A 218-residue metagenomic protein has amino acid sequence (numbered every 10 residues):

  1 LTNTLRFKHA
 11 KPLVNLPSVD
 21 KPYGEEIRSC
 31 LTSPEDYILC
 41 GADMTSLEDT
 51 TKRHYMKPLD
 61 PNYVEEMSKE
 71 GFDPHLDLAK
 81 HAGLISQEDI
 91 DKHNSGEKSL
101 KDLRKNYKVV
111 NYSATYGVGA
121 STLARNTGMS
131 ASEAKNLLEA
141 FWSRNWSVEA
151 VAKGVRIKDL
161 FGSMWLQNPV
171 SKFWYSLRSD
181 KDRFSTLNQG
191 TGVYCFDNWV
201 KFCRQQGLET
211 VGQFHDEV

Functional and structural regions predicted by a protein language model:
L1-G96, V155-E217: Acidic, glycine-rich two-metal-ion catalytic cores of nucleic acid-processing enzymes
S99: Flexible, polar/acidic helix-loop-strand segments at domain edges
K105-Y116: Short, amphipathic alpha-helical "recognition" segments used to contact nucleic acids or chromatin
A114, E217-V218: Short, hydrophobic beta-strand segments
A120: Helix-turn-helix DNA-binding elements, focusing on the entry/boundary residues of the two helices that contact DNA
T127-L137: Short, basic interhelical loop/turn and adjoining N-cap of the next helix at nucleic-acid- or acidic-partner-contacting
W142-A152: Short, basic alpha-helical nucleic acid-contact segments in DNA-binding proteins and DNA transaction factors
